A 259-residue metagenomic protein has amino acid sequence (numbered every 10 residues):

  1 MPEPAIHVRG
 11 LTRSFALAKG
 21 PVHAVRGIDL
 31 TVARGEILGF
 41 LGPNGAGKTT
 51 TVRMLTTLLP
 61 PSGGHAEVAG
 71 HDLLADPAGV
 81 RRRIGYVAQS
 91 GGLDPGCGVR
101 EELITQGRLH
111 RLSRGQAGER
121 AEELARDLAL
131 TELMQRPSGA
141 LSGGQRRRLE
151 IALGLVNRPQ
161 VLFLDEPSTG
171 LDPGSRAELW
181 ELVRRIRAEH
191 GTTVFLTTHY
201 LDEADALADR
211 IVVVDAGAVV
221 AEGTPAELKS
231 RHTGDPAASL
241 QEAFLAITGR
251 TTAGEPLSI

Functional and structural regions predicted by a protein language model:
I104, R108, G115-L133: Conserved ABC ATPase "signature" region
P137-L141: Conserved ABC ATPase signature
R158: Conserved catalytic motifs of ABC-family nucleotide-binding domains
L162-E166: Catalytic Walker B motif of ABC-type/P-loop ATPase nucleotide-binding domains
A177-H190: Helical segment within the ABC ATPase nucleotide-binding domain
E222-G223: ABC ATPase "signature
